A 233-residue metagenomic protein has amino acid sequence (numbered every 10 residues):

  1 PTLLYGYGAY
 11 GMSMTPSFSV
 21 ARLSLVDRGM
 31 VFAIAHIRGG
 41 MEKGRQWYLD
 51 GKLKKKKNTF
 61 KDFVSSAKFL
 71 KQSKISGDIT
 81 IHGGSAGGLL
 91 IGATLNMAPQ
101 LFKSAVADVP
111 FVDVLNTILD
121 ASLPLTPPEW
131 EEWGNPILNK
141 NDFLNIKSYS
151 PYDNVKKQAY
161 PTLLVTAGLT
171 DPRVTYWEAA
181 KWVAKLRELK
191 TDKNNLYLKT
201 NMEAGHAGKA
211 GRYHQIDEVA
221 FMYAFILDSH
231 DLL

Functional and structural regions predicted by a protein language model:
P1-A9: Short beta-strand element of the alpha/beta-hydrolase
T2, V31, S104: Short, Asp-centered acidic motifs that coordinate Mg2+ and/or phosphate in catalytic or ligand-binding sites
L3, F18, K147-P151: Amphipathic coiled-coil/heptad-repeat helices and related helical stalk/stem segments that mediate oligomerization
G8-M12, F32: Serine-hydrolase catalytic-loop signature spanning alpha/beta hydrolases and amidase-signature enzymes
G11-S17, E42: Glycine/threonine-rich flexible loop motifs
P16-A35: Short amphipathic alpha-helix adjacent to the substrate-entry channel of hydrolases
A35-L233: Active-site-proximal cap/loop segments of hydrolase catalytic domains
